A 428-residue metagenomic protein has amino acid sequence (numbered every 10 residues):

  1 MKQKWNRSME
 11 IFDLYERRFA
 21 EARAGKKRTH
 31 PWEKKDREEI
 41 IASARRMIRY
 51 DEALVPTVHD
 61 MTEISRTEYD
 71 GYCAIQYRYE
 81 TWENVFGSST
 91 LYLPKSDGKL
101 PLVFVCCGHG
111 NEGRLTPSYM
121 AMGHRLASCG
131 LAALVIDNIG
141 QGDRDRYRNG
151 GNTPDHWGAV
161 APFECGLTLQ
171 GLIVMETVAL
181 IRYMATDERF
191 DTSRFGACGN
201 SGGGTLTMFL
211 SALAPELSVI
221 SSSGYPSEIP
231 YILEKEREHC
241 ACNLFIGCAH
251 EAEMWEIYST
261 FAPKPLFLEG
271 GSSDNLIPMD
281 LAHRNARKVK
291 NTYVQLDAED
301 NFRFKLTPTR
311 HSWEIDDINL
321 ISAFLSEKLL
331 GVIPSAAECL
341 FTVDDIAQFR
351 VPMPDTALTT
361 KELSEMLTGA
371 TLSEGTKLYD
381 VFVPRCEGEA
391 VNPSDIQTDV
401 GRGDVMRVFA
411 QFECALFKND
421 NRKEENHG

Functional and structural regions predicted by a protein language model:
M1-I75, E80-F86, G271-G428: Alpha/beta-hydrolase-fold serine-hydrolase catalytic core, especially in secreted/extracellular enzymes
T81-W82, S89-K99: Short beta-strand-to-loop junctions in surface cap/lid or active-site-entrance loops
G98, V103-V178, R182-T186, S227-E236: Cap/lid segment of the alpha/beta-hydrolase catalytic domain
D137, C198, S223-G224, E269 (+1 more regions): Alpha/beta-hydrolase-fold catalytic nucleophile elbow
R189-S201: Alpha/beta-hydrolase fold nucleophile elbow
G199-F209: Glycine-rich nucleophile elbow surrounding the catalytic serine of serine-hydrolase chemistry
A212-S218: Conserved hydrolase catalytic core segment
S218-S259, P263-K264, S272-A286, V294-A298: Mobile cap/lid helix-loop segments that gate and shape the active-site cleft of serine hydrolases
